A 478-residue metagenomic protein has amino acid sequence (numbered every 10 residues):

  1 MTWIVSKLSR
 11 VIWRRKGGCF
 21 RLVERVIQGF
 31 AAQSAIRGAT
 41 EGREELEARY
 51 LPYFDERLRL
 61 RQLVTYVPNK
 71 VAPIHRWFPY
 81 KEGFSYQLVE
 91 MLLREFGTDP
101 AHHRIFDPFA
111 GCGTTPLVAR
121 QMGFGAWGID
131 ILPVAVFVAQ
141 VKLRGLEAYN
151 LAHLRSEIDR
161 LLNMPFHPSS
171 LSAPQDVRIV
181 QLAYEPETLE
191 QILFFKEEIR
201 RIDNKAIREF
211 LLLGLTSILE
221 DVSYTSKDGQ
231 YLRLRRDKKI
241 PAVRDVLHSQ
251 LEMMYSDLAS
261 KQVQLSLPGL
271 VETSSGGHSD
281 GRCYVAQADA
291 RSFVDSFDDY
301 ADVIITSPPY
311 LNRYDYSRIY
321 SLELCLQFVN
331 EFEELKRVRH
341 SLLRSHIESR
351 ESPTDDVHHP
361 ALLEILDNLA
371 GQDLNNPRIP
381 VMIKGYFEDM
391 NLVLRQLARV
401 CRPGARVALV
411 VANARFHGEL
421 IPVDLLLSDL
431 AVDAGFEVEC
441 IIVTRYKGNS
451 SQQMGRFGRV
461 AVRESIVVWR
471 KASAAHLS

Functional and structural regions predicted by a protein language model:
W3-I4, L8-D99: S-adenosyl-L-methionine
I105-M122, A126-P133, A139, L211 (+4 more regions): Conserved proline-anchored active-site loop of SAM-dependent methyltransferases that bridges a beta-strand
V134-E198, L322-E351: Conserved phosphoryl-transfer catalytic core
L189-T306, L311-R318: SAM-dependent nucleic-acid methyltransferase catalytic core
L311-Q396: SAM-dependent methyltransferase catalytic-core segment centered on the flexible catalytic loop and adjoining short
E334-K336, A405-V411: Conserved beta-strand signature within the Rossmann-like core of class I S-adenosyl-L-methionine
V393-P403, A434: Conserved helix-to-beta-strand junction in the class I
R402, R456-S478: Core SAM-dependent methyltransferase catalytic element
